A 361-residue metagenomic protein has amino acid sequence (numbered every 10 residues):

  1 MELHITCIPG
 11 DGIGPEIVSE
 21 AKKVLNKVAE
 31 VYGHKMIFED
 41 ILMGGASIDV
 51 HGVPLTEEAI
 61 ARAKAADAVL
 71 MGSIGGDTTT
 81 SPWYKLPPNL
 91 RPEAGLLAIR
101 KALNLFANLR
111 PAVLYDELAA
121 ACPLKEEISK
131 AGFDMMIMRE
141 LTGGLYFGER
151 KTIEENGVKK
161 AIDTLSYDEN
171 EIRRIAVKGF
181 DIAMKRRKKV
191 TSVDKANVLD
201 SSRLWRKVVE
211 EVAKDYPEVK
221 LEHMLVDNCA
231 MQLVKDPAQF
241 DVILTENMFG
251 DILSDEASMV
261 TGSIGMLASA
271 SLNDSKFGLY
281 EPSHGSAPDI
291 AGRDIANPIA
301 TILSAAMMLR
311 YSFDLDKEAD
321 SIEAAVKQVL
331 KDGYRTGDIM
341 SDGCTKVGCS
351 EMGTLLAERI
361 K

Functional and structural regions predicted by a protein language model:
M1-I5: Extreme N-terminal starter segment of soluble prokaryotic enzymes
T6-K23, V28-A29, E155-D227, Q239: Glycine-rich phosphate/diphosphate-binding loop of Rossmann-like nucleotide-binding domains
D11-G14, D67, M138, G179 (+4 more regions): Buried hydrophobic positions in well-ordered alpha/beta secondary-structure cores of metabolic enzymes
G33-E57, M231-L233: N-terminal beta-loop-helix "entrance" segment that forms/cooperates in small-molecule cofactor or anionic ligand
G45-I48, L90, V234-Y334: Glycine-rich phosphate/nucleotide-binding loop
D49-I162, M248: N-terminal glycine-rich phosphate/adenylate-binding segment common to multiple enzyme folds
L141-G143, F147-R186, V190-T191, A196-V198 (+2 more regions): Glycine-rich phosphate/pyrophosphate-binding loop and the adjoining helix
N197, W205-V208, V212-G265, I360: Accessory "access/gating" subregions that flank catalytic or transport cores
